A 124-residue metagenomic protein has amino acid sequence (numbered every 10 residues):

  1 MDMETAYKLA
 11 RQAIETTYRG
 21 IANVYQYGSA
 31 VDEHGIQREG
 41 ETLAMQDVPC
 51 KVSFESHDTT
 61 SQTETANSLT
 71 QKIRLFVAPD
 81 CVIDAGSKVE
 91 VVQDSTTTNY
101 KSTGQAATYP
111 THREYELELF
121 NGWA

Functional and structural regions predicted by a protein language model:
M1-A6, I21, Q26-A124: Short, conserved turn/kink motifs that form compact alpha/beta structural patches or helix kinks used as
A13-T17: N-terminal helix-cap/turn-to-beta initiation motif at the start of protein domains
